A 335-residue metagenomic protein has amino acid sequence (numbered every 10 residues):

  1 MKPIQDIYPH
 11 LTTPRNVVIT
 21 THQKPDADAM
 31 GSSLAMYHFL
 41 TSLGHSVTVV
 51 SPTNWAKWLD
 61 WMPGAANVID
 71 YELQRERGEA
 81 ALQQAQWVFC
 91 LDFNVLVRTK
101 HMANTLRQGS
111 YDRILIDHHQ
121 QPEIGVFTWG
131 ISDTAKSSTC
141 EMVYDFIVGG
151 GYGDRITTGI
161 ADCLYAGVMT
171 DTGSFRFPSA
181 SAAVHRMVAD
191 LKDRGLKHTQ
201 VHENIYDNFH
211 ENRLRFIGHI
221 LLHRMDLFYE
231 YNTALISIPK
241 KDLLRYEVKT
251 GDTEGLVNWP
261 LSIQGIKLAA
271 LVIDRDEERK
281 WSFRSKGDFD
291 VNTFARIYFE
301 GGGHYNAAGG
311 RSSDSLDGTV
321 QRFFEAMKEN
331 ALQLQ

Functional and structural regions predicted by a protein language model:
K2-Q23, G31-P63, I69-D70, E76-E79 (+3 more regions): Hydrophobic helix-and-loop "lid/oligomerization" segment in the mid-to-C-terminal part of catalytic domains
K24-P25, F93-L96, H119-Q121, K240-K241 (+1 more regions): Short glycine-rich anion-binding loops that position phosphate/pyrophosphate groups of nucleotides and phosphorylated
A27-S33, L96-K100: Short glycine/serine/threonine-rich phosphate/pyrophosphate-binding segments that cradle anionic phosphate groups
A35-Y37, T105-Q108, I131-S132, R186: Glycine-rich, phosphate-binding/catalytic loops in enzymes
F39, T105-D112, G149, A182: A glycine- and small-aliphatic-rich helix-loop capping segment at beta-alpha/alpha-beta transitions that lines
I69-W129: Active-site cofactor/cluster-binding pocket
H118-M187: Short alpha-helices
